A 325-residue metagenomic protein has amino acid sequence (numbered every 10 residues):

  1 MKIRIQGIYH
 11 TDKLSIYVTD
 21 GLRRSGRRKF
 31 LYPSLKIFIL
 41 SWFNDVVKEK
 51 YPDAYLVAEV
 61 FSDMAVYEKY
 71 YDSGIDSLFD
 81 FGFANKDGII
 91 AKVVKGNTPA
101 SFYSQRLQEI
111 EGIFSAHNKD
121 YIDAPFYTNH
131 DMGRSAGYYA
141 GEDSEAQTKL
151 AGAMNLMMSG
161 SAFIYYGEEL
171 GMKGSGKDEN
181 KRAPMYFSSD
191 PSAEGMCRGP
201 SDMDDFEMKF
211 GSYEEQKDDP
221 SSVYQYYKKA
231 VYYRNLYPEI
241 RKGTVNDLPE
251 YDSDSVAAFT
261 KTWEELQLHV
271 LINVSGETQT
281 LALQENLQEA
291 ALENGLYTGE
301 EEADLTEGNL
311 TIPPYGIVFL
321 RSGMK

Functional and structural regions predicted by a protein language model:
M1-R4, I39, F43, R106-I113 (+3 more regions): Alpha-helical packing segments of well-folded alpha/beta enzyme cores
M1-V60, A65: Active-site neighborhood of glycoside hydrolase catalytic domains
S15-V18, F61-M64, A84, D131-G133 (+6 more regions): Short, solvent-exposed loop/turn segments at secondary-structure junctions
R24, N129-A136, D205-E214: Short glycine/proline-rich turn/loop motifs
K29-P33, A100, G141, Q216 (+1 more regions): Hydrophobic alpha-helical scaffolding
L35-I39, D143-T148, Y251: Short, glycine/acidic-rich beta->alpha junctions
N44-S189: Conserved alpha/beta catalytic core and glycan-binding cleft of carbohydrate-active enzymes
I164, K177-K325: Carbohydrate-interacting/catalytic domains
